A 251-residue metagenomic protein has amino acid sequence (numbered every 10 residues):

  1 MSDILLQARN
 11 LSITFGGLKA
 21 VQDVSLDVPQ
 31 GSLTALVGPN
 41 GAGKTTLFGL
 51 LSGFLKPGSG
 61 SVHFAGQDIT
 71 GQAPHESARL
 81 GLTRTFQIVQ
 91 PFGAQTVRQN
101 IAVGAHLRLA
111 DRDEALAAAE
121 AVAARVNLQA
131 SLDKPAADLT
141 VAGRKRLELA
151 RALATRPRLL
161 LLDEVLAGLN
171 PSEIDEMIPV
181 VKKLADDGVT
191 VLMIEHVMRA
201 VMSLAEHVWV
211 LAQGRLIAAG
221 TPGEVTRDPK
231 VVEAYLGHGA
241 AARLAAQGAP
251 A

Functional and structural regions predicted by a protein language model:
S2-A251: Glycine-rich phosphate-binding loops of nucleotide-dependent enzymes
